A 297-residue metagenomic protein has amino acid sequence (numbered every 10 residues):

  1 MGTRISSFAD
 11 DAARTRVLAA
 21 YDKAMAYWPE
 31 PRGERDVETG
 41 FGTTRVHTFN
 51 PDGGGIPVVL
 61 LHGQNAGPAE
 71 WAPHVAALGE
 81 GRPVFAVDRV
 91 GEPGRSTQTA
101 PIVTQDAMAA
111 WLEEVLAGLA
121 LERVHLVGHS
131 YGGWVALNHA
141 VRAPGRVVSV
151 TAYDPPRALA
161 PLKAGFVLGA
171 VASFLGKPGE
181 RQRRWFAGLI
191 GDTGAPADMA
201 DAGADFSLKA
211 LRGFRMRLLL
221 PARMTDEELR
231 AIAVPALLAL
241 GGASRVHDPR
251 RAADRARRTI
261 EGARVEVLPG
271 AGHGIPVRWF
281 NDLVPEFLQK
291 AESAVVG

Functional and structural regions predicted by a protein language model:
M1-I56, G81-R82, E122, P285-G297: Alpha/beta-hydrolase fold catalytic core
V17, G42-G94: Conserved HGGG/HGGXW glycine-rich cap/lid loop of the alpha/beta-hydrolase fold
A76, A236-A271: Conserved loop-alpha-helix segment in the C-terminal half of the alpha/beta-hydrolase fold that carries the catalytic
F85-V127: Active-site loop/oxyanion-hole signature of alpha/beta-hydrolase fold enzymes
G128, G132, A136: Gly/Ala-rich beta-loop-alpha elbow adjacent to hydrolase catalytic centers
L137-V141, V147-K177: Flexible "cap/lid" loop of the alpha/beta hydrolase fold
P161-A164, K177-A233: Conserved alpha/beta-hydrolase catalytic His-Asp/Glu region
G262-G297: Catalytic active-site module of serine/aspartate enzymes centered on a nucleophile-bearing elbow/loop
